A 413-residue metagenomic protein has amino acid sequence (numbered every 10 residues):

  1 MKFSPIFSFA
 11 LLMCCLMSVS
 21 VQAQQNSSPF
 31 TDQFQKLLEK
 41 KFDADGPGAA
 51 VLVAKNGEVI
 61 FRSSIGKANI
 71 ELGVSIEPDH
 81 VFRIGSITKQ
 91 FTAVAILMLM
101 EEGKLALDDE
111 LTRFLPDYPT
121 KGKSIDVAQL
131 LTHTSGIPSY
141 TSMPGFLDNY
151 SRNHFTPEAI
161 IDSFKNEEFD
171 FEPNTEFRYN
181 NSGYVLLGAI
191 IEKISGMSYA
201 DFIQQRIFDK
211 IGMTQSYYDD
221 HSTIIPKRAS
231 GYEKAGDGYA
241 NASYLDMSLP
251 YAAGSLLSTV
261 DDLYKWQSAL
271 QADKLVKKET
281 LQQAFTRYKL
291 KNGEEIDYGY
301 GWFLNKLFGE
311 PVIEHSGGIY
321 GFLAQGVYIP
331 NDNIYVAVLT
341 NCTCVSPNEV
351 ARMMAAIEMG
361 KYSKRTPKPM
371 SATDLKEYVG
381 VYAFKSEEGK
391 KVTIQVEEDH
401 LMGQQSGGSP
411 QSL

Functional and structural regions predicted by a protein language model:
K2-I76, M98-A106, T132-S135, E158 (+6 more regions): N-terminal leader/targeting segments and the immediately adjacent pre-domain N-terminus
Q24-S63, S195, D201-Q205, D209 (+1 more regions): Catalytic loop of the DD-peptidase/beta-lactamase superfamily, centered on the K-T-G motif and neighboring
P47, K67-N181, M197, T223-L245: Active-site-proximal loop and beta-strand segments within enzyme catalytic domains
V51-E58, R83-A106, E110, L130 (+4 more regions): Alpha-helical scaffold elements that line and support the substrate/ligand-binding pocket of soluble hydrolases
V53, S142-F146, T175-F177, D219-S222 (+2 more regions): Short coil/turn segments at secondary-structure boundaries
I60, Y118-D126, G136-M143, F171 (+4 more regions): Secretory-pathway/luminal and periplasmic proteins that interact with or process carbohydrate-rich
I125-D126, T132, F164, Y179-S182 (+6 more regions): Short, solvent-exposed loop/turn segments at the edges of secondary structure
